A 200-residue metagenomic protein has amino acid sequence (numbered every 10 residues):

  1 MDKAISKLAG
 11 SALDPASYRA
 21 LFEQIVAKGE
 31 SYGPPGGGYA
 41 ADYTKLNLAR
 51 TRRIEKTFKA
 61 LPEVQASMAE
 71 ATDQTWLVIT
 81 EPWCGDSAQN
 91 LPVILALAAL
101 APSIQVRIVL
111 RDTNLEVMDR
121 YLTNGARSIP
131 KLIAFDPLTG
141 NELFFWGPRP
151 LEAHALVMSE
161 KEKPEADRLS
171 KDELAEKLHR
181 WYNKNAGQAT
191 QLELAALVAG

Functional and structural regions predicted by a protein language model:
M1-Q74, A96, L100-S103, D119-A126 (+1 more regions): Non-globular targeting/processing and membrane-anchoring segments
W76-E81, I94, P102-M118, S128 (+1 more regions): Thiol-based oxidoreductase modules, predominantly thioredoxin-like and allied folds used for disulfide exchange
P82-Q89: Conserved redox-active cysteine motifs that mediate thiol-disulfide chemistry, especially di-cysteine Cys-X(1-2)-Cys
C84, N114, G140, L151: Surface-exposed, flexible loop/turn segments at secondary-structure boundaries
K131-I133, E142: Short, structured active-site "lid" loops
